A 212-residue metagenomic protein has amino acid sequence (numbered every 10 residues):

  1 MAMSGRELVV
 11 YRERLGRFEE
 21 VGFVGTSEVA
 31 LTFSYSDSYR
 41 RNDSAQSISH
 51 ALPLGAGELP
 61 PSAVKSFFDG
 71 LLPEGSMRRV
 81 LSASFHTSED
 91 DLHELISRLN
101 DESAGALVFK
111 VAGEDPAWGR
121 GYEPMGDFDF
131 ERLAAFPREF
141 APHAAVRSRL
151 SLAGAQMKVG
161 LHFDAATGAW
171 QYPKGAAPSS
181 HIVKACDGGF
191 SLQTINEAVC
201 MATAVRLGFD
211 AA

Functional and structural regions predicted by a protein language model:
M1-A212: Phosphate/dinucleotide-binding and metal-coordinating scaffold of catalytic cores in nucleotide-dependent enzymes
